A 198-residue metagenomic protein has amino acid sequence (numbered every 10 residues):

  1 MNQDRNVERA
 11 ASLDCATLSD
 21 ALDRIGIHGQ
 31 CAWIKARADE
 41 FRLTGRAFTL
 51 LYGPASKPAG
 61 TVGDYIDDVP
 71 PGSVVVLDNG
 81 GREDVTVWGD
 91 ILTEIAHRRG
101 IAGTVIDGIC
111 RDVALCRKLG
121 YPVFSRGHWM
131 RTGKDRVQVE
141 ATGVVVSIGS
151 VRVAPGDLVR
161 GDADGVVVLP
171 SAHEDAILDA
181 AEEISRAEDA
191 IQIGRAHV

Functional and structural regions predicted by a protein language model:
M1-G53, P58-T61, Y65, V74 (+1 more regions): Intrinsically disordered, low-complexity regions enriched in acidic/Ser/Thr/Pro/Gln residues
S19, G29, R46-T49, S73-V76 (+6 more regions): Structural motif
Y65-D107: Extracellular/luminal Protease-associated
G80, G108-R111, H128-W129, D164 (+1 more regions): Short, ordered loop/turn segments at secondary-structure junctions
I106-D107, V113-G156, G161: A contiguous pocket-lining binding segment that forms or flanks enzyme active sites
L158-G194: A hydrophobic, small-residue-rich beta->alpha segment in the mid-to-C-terminal subdomain of diverse proteins
A196-V198: Conserved small/polar residues in nucleotide/adenosyl-binding loops
